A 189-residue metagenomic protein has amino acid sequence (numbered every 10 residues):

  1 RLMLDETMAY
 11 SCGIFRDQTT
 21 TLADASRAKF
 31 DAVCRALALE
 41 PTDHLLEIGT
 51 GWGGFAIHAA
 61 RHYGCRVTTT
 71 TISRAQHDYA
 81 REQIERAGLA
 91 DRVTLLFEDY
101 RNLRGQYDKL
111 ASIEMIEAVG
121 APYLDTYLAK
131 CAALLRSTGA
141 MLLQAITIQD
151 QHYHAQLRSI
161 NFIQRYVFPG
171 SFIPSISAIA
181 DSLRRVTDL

Functional and structural regions predicted by a protein language model:
R1-A36, E40: Conserved Class I S-adenosyl-L-methionine-dependent methyltransferase catalytic core
P41-G51: Conserved class I S-adenosyl-L-methionine
W52-Y63: Conserved SAM-binding loop of SAM-dependent methyltransferases across substrates and taxa, primarily the Class I
A80-R81: Conserved SAM-binding loop
R101-L110: A short acidic, Gly/Pro-enriched loop at the edge of an enzyme's catalytic core that lines a small-molecule cofactor
D125-T138: A short glycine-rich, Lys/Arg-flanked "PGG" loop and its adjoining helix->strand segment in the class I
T138-I146: Conserved beta-strand signature within the Rossmann-like core of class I S-adenosyl-L-methionine
T147-L189: Substrate-binding/catalytic lobe of Class I Rossmann-like enzymes that use SAM or dcSAM, i.e., the mid-to-C-terminal
